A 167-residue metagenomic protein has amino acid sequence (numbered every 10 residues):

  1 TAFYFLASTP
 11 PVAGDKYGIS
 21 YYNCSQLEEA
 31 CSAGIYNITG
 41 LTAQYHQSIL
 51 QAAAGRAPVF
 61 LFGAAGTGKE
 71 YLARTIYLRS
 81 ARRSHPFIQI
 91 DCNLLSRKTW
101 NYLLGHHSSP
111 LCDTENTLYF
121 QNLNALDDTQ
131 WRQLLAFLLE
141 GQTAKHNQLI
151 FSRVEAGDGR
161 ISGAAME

Functional and structural regions predicted by a protein language model:
T1, G163-E167: Short, intrinsically disordered, charge-balanced linker/junction segments flanking boundaries in proteins
T1-G34, I38: C-terminal boundary/linker segments immediately following FHA domains
N23-A164: AAA+ ATPase active-site-proximal loops
